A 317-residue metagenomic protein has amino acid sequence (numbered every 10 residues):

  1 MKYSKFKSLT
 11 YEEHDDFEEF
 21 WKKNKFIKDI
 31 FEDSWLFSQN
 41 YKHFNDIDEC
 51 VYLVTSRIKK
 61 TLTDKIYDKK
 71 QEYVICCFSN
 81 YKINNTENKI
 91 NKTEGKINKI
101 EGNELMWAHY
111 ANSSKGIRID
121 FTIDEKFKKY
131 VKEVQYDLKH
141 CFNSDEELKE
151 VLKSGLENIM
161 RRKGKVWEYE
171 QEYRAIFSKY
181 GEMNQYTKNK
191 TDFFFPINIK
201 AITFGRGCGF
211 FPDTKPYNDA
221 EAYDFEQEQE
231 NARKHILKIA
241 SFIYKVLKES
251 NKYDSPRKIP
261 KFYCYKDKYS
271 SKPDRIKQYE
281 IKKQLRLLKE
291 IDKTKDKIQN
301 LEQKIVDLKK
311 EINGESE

Functional and structural regions predicted by a protein language model:
M1-E317: Partner-binding and oligomerization surfaces adjacent to conserved cores of proteins that assemble macromolecular
